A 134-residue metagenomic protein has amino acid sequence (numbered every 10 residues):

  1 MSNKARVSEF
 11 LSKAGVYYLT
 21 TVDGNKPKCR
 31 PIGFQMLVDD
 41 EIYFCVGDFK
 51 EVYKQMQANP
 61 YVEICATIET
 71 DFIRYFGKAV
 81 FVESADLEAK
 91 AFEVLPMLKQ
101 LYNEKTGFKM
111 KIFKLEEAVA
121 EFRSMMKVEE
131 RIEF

Functional and structural regions predicted by a protein language model:
M1-A5, V46, P96-L98: Charged, amphipathic alpha-helical segments
E9-G24, V62-I64: A short, Trp-centered hydrophobic/proline-enriched beta-strand micro-motif
Y18, I42-Y43, E63, R74 (+1 more regions): General beta-strand recognition
P31-G33: Conserved beta-strand in the GNAT
Q35-T70: A short mixed-secondary-structure module that forms the rim of ligand-binding clefts
R74-F134: Charged, gly/pro-rich active-site loop segments
